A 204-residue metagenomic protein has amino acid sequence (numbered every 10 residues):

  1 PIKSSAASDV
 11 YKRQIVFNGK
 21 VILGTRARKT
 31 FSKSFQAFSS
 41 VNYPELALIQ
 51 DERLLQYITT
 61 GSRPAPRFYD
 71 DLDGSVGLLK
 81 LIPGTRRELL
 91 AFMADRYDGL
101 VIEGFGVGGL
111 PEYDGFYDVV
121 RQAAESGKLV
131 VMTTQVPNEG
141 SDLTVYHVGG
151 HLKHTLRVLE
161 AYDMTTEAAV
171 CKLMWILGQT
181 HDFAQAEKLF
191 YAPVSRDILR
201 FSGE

Functional and structural regions predicted by a protein language model:
P1, G19, G99, G106-G108 (+1 more regions): Glycine-centered flexibility sites
P1-A7, Y11: Single conserved hydrophobic/aromatic residue that forms the stacking wall/gate of nucleotide- or nucleobase-binding
D9-K12, F17-N18, Y43, D73-V76 (+2 more regions): Short coil/turn connectors at secondary-structure junctions
Q14-N18, K80, E103, T133-T134: Short beta-strand segments
K20, P83, P137: Short, glycine/serine-rich, charged loops/turns that create anion-binding and catalytic segments at active sites
L23-V107, E112-Y113, P193-E204: Accessory alpha-helical/coil subdomains and C-terminal extensions that flank or cap enzyme catalytic cores
V107-E204: C-terminal non-catalytic interaction/assembly regions of soluble proteins
